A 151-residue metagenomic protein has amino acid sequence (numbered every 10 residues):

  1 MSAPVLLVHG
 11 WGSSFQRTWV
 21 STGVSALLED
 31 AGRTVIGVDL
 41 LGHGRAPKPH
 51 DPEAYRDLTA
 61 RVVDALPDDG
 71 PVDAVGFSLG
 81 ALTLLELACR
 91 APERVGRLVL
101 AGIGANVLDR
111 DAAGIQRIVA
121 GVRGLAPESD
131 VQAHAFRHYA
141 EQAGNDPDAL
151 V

Functional and structural regions predicted by a protein language model:
L6-G10: The conserved beta1-alpha1 loop
G12, L40-G44, A105: Alpha/beta-hydrolase active-site loop signature
G12-S25: The serine-hydrolase catalytic nucleophile loop
V20, D30, T34-D73: Active-site loop/oxyanion-hole signature of alpha/beta-hydrolase fold enzymes
A74-G76, A101: Short beta-strand immediately N-terminal to the catalytic nucleophile in serine-hydrolase-like folds
G76-L84: Gly/Ala-rich beta-loop-alpha elbow adjacent to hydrolase catalytic centers
L85-R90, V95-A126: Flexible "cap/lid" loop of the alpha/beta hydrolase fold
R137-V151: Hydrophobic, aromatic-rich cap/lid helix
